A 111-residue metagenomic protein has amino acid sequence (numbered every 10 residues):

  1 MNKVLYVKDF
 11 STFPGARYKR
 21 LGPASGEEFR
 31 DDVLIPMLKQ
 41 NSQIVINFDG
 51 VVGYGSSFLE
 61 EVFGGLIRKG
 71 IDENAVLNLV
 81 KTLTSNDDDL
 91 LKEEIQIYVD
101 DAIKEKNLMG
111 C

Functional and structural regions predicted by a protein language model:
N2-V4: Extreme N-terminal starter segment of soluble prokaryotic enzymes
V7-D31, M37-S42, F48-Q96: Amphipathic alpha-helical interaction surfaces in cytosolic regulatory modules
Q96-C111: The feature marks long, low-complexity, polar/acidic/proline-rich intrinsically disordered regions embedded in large
